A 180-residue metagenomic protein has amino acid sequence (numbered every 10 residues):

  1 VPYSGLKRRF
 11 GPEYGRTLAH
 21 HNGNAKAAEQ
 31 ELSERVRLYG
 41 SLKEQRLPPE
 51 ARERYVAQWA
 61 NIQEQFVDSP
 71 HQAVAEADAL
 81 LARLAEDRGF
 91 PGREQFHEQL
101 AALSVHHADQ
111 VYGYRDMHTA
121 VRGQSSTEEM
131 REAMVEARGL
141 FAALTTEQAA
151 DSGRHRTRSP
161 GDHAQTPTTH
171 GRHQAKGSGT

Functional and structural regions predicted by a protein language model:
P2-G113, M117-S125: Elongated extramembrane "stalk/tether" segments
L38, T157-G161, A175: Sequence-pattern detector for short linear motifs and compositional/periodic biases rather than a specific fold
A79, A150-S152, S178: Contiguous interface-forming segments/domains that mediate binding rather than catalysis
Q110-A149: Soluble extracytoplasmic domains of inner/organellar membrane proteins
V121, P160-A164: A periodicity- and composition-biased signal for non-globular, repetitive helical segments
E147-R158: Intrinsically disordered, low-complexity mixed-charge segments
H163-T180: Long, low-complexity, intrinsically disordered segments
